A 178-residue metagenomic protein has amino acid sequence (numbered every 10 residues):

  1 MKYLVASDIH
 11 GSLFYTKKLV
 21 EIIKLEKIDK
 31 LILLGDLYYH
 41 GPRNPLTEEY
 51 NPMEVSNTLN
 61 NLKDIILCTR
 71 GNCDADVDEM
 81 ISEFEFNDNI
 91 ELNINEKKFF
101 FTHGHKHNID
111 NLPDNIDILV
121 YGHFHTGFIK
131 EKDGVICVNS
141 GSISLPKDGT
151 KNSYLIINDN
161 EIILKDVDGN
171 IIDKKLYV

Functional and structural regions predicted by a protein language model:
K2-I94: Core catalytic region of metal-dependent phosphoesterases/phosphodiesterases, especially metallo-beta-lactamase-like
Y3, G11-L13, K17-I22, I81 (+4 more regions): Catalytic phosphate/metal-binding cores of nucleic-acid and nucleotide-processing enzymes, i.e., regions that mediate
K98-F100, H105-D173: Conserved beta-sheet core of the metallophosphoesterase superfamily
